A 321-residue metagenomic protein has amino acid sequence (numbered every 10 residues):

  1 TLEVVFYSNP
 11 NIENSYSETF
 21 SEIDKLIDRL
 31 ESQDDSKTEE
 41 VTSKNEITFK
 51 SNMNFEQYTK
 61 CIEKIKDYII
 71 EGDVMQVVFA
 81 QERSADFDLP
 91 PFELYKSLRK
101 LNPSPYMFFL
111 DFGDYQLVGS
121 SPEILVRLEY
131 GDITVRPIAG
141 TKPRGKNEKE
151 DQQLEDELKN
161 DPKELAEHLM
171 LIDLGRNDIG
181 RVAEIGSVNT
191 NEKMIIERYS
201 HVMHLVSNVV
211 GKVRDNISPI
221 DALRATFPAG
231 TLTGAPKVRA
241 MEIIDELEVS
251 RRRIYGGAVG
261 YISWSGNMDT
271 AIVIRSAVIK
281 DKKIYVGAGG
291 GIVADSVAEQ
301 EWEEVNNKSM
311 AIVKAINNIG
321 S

Functional and structural regions predicted by a protein language model:
T1-S321: Extended alpha-helical targeting/anchoring segments, especially N-terminal organellar/secretory targeting helices
